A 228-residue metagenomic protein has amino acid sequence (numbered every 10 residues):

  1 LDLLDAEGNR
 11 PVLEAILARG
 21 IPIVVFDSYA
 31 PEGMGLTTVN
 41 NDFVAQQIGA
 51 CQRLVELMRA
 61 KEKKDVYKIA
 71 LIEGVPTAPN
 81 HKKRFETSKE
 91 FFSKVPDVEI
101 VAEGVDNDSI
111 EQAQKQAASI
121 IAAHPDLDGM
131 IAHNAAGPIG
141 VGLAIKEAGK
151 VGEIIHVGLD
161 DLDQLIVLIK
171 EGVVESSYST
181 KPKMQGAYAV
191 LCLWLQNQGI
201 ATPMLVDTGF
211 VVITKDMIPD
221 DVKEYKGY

Functional and structural regions predicted by a protein language model:
L1-A18, S88, V101-L168: Hydrophobic alpha-helical
L3, L36-T37, Y67-P76: Short beta-strand segments enriched in small/hydrophobic residues
E7-A45, K68, L162-K170, V174 (+1 more regions): Flexible loop/hinge segments that line or gate small-molecule binding clefts
V24, A70, V101, I131 (+3 more regions): Structural detector of well-ordered beta-strand residues that form the stable sheet scaffold of enzyme domains
V39-V66, K83, Q112-Q114, D161-L165 (+1 more regions): Hydrophobic alpha-helical segments within soluble ligand-binding/sensing domains
Q46-R53, P79-V98, Q112, Q116 (+3 more regions): Short, solvent-exposed amphipathic alpha-helices that sit in or adjacent to ligand/effector-binding or catalytic
K68-E73, K89-N107: Short beta-strand elements in bilobed, periplasmic/extracellular small-molecule ligand-binding domains
L71-P76, N80, F91, K181-Y228: Hinge/cleft segment of the Venus flytrap/periplasmic-binding protein
